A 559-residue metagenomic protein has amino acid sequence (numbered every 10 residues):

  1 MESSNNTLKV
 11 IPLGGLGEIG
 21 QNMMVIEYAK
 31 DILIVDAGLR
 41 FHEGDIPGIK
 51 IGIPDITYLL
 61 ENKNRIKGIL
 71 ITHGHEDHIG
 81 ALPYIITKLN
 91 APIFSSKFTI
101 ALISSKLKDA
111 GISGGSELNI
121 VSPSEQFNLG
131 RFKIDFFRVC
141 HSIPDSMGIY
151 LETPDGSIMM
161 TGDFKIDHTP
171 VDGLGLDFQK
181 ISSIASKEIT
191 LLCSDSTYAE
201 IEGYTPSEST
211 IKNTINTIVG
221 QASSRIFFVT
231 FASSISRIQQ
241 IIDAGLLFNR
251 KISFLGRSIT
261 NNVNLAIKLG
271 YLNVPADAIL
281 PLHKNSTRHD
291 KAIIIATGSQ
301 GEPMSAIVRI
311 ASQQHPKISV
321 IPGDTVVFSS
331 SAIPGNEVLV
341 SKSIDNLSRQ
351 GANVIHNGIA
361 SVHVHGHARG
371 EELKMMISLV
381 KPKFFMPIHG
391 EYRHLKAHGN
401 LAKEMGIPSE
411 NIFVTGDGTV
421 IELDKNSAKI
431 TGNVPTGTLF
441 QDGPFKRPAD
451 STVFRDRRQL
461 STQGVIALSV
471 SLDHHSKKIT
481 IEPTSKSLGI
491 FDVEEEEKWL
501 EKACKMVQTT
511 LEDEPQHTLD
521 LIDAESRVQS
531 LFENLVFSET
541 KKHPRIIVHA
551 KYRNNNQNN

Functional and structural regions predicted by a protein language model:
M1-T7, N554-N559: Short, Lys/Arg-enriched, disordered terminal segments
E2-L70, H75-S286, S305-S319, V338-K342: His/Asp/Glu-rich metal-coordinating catalytic cores of metallo-dependent phosphodiesterases/hydrolases acting on
E18, I143, R288, L460-T462 (+1 more regions): Solvent-exposed loop and beta-edge segments used for protein-protein assembly and interaction
P92, M386, I547-V548: Short glycine-rich phosphate-binding loop at a beta-alpha junction
L107, A402, V536: Conserved hydrophobic residues forming the short capping helix/wall of the S-adenosyl-L-methionine
S122, G416, K542-I546: Short Gly/Ser/Thr- and Asp/Glu-enriched loop/turn motifs at secondary-structure junctions
E200-S329, I333-E525, Q529-S530, R553: Hard-cation-handling environments
E533-N559: Short, amphipathic C-terminal "tail helix"
